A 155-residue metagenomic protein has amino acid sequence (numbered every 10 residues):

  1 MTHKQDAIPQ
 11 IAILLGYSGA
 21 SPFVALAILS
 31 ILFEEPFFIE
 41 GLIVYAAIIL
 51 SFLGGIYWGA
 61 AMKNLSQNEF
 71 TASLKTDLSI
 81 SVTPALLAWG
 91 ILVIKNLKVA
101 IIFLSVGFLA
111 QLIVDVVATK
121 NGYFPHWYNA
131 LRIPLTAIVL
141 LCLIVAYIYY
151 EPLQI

Functional and structural regions predicted by a protein language model:
Q5-A12, A61-L78, Y123-N129: Short, amphipathic, aromatic/basic-enriched membrane-interface segments that mark the entry/exit of transmembrane
P9-S30, T136-L143: The first (N-terminal) embedded transmembrane alpha-helix
Y17-V24, I43-L65, A72-G90: Core segments of alpha-helical transmembrane spans in multipass integral membrane proteins
V24-I28, L86-V93, V116, I144: Alpha-helical transmembrane segments of multipass membrane proteins
I48-G54, V106-V117: Alpha-helical transmembrane segments and their membrane-interface exit regions
L92-A110: Transmembrane helix-loop-helix
V114, A118-L140: Interfacial loop-to-transmembrane junctions
V145-I155: Juxtamembrane boundary at the C-terminal end of a transmembrane helix
